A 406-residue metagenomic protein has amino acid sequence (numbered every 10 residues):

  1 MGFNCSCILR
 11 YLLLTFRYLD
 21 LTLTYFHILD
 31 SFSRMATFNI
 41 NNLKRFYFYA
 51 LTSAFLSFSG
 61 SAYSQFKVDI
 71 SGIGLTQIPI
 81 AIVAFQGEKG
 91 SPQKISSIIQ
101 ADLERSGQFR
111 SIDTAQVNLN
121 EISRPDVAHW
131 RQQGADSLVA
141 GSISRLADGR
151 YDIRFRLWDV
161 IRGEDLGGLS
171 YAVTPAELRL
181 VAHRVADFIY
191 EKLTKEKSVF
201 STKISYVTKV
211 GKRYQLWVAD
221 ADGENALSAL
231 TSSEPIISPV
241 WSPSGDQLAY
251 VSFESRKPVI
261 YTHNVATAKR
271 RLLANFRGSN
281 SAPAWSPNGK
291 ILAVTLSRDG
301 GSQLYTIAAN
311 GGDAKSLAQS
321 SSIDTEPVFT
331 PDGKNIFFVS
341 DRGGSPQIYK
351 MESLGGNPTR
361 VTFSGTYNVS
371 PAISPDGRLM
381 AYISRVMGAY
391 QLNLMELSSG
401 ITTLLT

Functional and structural regions predicted by a protein language model:
F66, Q100, S123-F188: Amphipathic beta-strand/beta-sheet edge segments enriched in Tyr/Trp
D69-H129, V139, I143: Short beta-strand->alpha-helix linker/helix-N-cap micro-motif that forms a surface specificity/interaction loop
I161, D220-E224, N264-A268, A308-G312 (+2 more regions): Short loop/turn segments that connect beta-strands within beta-propeller blades
K197, T208-Q215, T231-E234, V251-I260 (+9 more regions): A flexible loop/linker signature enriched in serine peptidases of the S9 family
V199-F200, P243-S244, P287-N288, P331-D332 (+1 more regions): Residue-level detector of Asp-centered blade-edge/turn motifs that repeat once per structural unit in beta-propeller
I204, L248, G289-L292, I336 (+1 more regions): Hydrophobic beta-strand positions that form the internal "hydrophobic ladder" of WD40/Gbeta-like beta-propeller blades
